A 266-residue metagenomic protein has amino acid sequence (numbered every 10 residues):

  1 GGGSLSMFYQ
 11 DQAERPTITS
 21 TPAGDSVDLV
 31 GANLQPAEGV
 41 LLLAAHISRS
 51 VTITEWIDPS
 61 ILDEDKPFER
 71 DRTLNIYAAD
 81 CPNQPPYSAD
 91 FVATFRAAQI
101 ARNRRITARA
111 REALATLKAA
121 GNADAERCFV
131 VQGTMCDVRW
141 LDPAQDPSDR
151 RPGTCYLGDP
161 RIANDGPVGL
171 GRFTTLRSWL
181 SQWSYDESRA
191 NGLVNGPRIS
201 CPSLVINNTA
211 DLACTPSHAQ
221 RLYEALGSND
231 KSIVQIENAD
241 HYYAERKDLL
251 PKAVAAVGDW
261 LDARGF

Functional and structural regions predicted by a protein language model:
G3-G24, V30: Short glycine-enriched nucleophile-adjacent loop and the immediately C-terminal alpha-helix near the catalytic center
D25-D28, R177-N195: Active-site nucleophile elbow and catalytic-triad environment of alpha/beta-hydrolase enzymes
L29-Y156: Alpha/beta-hydrolase-fold enzymes
T52, L212-H218: Conserved alpha/beta-hydrolase "acid-adjacent" motif
I199, V205-N207, D211: Short beta-strand/loop motif that positions the catalytic acidic residue of the alpha/beta-hydrolase fold
E224-Y242: Catalytic histidine neighborhood in serine/cysteine hydrolases with alpha/beta-hydrolase-type architecture
A239-P251: Catalytic histidine-centered segment of alpha/beta-hydrolase-like enzymes
A256-R264: C-terminal alpha-helix
